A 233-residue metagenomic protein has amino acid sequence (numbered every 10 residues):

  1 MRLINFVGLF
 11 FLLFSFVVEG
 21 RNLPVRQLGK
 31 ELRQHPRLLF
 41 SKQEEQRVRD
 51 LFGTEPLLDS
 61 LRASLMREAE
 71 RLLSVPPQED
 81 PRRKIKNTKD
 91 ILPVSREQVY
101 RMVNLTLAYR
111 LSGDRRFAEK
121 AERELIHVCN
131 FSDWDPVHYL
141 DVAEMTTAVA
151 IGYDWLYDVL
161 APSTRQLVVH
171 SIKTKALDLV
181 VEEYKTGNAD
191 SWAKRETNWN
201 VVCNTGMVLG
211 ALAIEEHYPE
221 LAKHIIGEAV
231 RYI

Functional and structural regions predicted by a protein language model:
M1-L23: Bacterial Sec-dependent N-terminal signal peptides
L3, F10, V25, Q98 (+1 more regions): Hydrophobic alpha-helical segments with strong N-terminal bias
L3-N5, Q34, L107: A generic hydrophobic-helix recognition signal that picks specific residues within alpha-helical hydrophobic
I4, F16, V25, R49 (+2 more regions): Compositionally biased, low-complexity repeat tracts
R21-V48: N-terminal pre-domain segments of enzymes
R37, E44, L51-G53, L58-R62 (+3 more regions): Aromatic-lined, polymer-binding surfaces characteristic of secreted/periplasmic polysaccharide-degrading enzymes
